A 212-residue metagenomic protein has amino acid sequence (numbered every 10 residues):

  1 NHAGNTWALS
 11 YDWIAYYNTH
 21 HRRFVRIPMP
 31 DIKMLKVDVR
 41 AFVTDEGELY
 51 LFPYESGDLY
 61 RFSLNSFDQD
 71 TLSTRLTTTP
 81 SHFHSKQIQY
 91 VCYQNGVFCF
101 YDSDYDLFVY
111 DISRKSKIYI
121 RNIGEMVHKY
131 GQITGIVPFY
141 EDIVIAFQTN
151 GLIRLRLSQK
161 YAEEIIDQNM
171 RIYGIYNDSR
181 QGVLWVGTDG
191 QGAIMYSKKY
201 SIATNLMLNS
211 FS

Functional and structural regions predicted by a protein language model:
N1-S212: Carboxylate-rich, polar loop motifs that coordinate divalent cations or form catalytic acidic clusters
